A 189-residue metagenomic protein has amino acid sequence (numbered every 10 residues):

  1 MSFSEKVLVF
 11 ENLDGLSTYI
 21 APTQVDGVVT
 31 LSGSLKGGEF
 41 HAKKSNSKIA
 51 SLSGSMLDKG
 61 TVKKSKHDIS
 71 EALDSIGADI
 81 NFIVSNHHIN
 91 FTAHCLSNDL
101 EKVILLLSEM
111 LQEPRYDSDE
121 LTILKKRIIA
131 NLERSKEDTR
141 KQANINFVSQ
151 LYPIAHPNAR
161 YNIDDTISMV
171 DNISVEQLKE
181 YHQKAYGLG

Functional and structural regions predicted by a protein language model:
M1, Y19, D68-G189: Charge-rich, well-structured scaffold segments of protease-associated domains
M1-I76, T92-C95, L105-S108, K179-G189: His/Glu-rich zincin catalytic helix
